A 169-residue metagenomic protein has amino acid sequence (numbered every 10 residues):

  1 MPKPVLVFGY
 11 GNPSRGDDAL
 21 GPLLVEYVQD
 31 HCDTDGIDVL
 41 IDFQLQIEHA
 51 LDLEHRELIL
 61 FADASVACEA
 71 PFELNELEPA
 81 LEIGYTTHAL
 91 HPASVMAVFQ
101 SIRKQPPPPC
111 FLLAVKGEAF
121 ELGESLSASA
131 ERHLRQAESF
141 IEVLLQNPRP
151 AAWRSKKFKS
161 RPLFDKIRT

Functional and structural regions predicted by a protein language model:
P2-V7, R15-E78: Nucleotide and nucleotide-moiety/phosphate-recognizing core
A19, L23, Q44, L90-S94 (+2 more regions): Conserved active-site and cofactor/substrate-binding residues in soluble primary-metabolism enzymes
I47-A50, E54, A93, R135-E138 (+1 more regions): Amphipathic, non-transmembrane alpha-helical secondary structure
E54, S65-C110: Helix-loop-strand module that forms the ligand-binding subsite of alpha/beta enzymes
A97-S160: Phosphate-binding/catalytic loops
